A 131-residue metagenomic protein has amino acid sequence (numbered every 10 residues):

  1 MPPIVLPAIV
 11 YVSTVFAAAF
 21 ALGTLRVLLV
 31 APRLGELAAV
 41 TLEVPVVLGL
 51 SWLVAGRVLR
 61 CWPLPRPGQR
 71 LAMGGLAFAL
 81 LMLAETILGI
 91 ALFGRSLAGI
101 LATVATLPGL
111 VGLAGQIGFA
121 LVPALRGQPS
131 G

Functional and structural regions predicted by a protein language model:
M1-S13, V111, P129: N-terminal membrane topogenic signal
V5-P45: N-terminal first-folded block
L25-L34, F93-T103: Membrane-interface helix termini and inter-helical loops of multi-pass transporters
E36-T41, W62-A79: Internal alpha-helical transmembrane segments of multi-pass membrane proteins
G49-W62: Canonical alpha-helical transmembrane segments
L80-L92: C-terminal TM-helix exit segments that contain a strictly Trp-centered aromatic cap at the helix terminus
L101-F119: Individual transmembrane alpha-helices with interfacial aromatic-anchor signatures
A114-G131: Membrane-water interface at the C-terminal end of transmembrane alpha helices
